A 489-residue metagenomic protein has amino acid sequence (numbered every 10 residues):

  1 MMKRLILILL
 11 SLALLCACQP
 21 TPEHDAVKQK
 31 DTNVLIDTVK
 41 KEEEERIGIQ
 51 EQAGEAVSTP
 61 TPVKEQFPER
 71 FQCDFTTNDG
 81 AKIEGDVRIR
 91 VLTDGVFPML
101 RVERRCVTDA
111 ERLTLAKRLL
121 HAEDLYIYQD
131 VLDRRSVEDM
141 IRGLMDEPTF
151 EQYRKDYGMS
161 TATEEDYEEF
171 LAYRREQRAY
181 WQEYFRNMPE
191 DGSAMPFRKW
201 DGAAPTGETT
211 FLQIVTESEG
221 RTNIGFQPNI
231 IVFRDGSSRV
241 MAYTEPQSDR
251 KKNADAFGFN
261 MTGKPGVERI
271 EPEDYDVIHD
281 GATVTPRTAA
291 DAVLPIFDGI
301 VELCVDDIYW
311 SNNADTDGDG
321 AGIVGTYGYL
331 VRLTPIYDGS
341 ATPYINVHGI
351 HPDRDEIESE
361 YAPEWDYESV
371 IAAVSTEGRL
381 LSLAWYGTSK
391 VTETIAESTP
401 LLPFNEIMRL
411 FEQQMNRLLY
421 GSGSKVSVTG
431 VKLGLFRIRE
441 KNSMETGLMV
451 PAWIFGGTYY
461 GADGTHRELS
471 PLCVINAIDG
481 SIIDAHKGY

Functional and structural regions predicted by a protein language model:
M1-L9, Q19: Positively charged n-region of N-terminal signal peptides that target proteins for export
L14-A17: C-terminal motif of bacterial Sec signal peptides marking the signal peptidase cleavage site
Q19-Y361: Preferential activation on post-signal-peptide N-terminal prodomains/segments of secreted or lumenal proteins
A26-K40, L435-Y489: Activation/maturation switch segments at domain boundaries
F233-G281, Y367-T399, L469-Y489: A short, surface-exposed interaction/processing loop segment used at functional sites
Y275-H279, A289-T465: Segments that shape or occlude catalytic/ligand-binding pockets
